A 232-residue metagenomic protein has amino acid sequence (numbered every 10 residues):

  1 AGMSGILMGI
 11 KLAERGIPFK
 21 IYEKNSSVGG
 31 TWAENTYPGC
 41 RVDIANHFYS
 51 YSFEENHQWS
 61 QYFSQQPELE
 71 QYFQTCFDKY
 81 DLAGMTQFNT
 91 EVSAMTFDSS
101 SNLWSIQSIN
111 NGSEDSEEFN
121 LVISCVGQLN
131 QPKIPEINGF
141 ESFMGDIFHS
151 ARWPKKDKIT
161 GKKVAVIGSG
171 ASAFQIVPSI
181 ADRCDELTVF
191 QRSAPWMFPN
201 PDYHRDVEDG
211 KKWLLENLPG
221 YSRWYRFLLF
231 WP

Functional and structural regions predicted by a protein language model:
A1-N46, S52-V92: N-terminal cofactor/phosphate-binding cores enriched in small/glycine residues, especially glycine-rich loops such as
M3, M8-S27, S116-E117, V122-P232: Rossmann-like dinucleotide-binding core of oxidoreductases
M3, W32-E34, W59, S93-S108 (+4 more regions): Tryptophan-centric aromatic hotspots in well-structured domains and transmembrane helices
E14, E34-Y37, I44, T96-S105 (+2 more regions): FAD-dinucleotide binding site
A33-Y72, A194-P232: Glycine-rich active-site loop/strand segments that organize a redox cofactor
G39, Y49-Y51, Q58, M95 (+5 more regions): A broad, structure-centric signal for solvent-exposed, well-ordered loop/edge residues that line or flank functional
W59, I109-G112, V166, A173: Residues at structural and domain junctions
Q61-N130: Feature captures the FAD/FMN-dependent oxidoreductase FAD-binding
